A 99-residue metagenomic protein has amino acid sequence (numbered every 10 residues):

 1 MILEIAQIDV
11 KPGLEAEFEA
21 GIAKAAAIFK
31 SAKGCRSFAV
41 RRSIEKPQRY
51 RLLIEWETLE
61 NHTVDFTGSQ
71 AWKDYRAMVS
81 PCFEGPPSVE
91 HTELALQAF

Functional and structural regions predicted by a protein language model:
I2, A39-R51, R76-F99: Glycine-rich beta-strand-turn "strand-cap" elements at beta-sheet edges
L3-I8: Active-site-flanking beta-strand signature of metal-NTP-handling nucleotidyl enzymes and homologous cyclase-like
D9, R41, L53-E55: Short hydrophobic/aromatic beta-strand micro-patches that form the beta-sheet surface supporting nucleotide- or nucleic
V10-F18: Short, surface-exposed ligand-recognition loops at beta-strand->loop->(often short) alpha-helix junctions that present
A16, E60-H62, Q97-F99: Residue-level signal for secondary-structure boundary sites
K24-R36, E55-E90: An amphipathic, aromatic/His-enriched active-site/gating alpha helix that lines ligand/cofactor pockets
